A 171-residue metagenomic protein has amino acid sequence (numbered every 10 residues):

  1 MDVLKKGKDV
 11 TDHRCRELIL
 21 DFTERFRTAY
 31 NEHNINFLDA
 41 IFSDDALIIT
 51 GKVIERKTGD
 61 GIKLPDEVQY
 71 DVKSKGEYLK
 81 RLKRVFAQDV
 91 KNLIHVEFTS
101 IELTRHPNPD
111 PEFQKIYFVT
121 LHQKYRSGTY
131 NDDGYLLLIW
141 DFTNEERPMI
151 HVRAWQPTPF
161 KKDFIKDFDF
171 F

Functional and structural regions predicted by a protein language model:
M1, I19, D89, L93 (+2 more regions): A broad structural signal for short, well-ordered beta-strand segments within beta-sheet-rich domains
M1-H13, R126-F171: Low-complexity, intrinsically disordered terminal/linker segments enriched in charged and Gly/Pro repeats
M1-N36, A40: Short, low-complexity N-terminal intrinsically disordered segments enriched in polar/charged residues
V3-K8, K52-E67: Acidic/histidine-rich, surface-exposed loop or edge segments in extracytoplasmic proteins
R27-N31, S43-L47, K83-K91: Sec-exported extracytoplasmic/periplasmic mature domains
N34-G59: Short, well-ordered alpha-helical segments enriched in acidic and aromatic residues
G61-D133: Surface-exposed, charged secondary-structure patches
